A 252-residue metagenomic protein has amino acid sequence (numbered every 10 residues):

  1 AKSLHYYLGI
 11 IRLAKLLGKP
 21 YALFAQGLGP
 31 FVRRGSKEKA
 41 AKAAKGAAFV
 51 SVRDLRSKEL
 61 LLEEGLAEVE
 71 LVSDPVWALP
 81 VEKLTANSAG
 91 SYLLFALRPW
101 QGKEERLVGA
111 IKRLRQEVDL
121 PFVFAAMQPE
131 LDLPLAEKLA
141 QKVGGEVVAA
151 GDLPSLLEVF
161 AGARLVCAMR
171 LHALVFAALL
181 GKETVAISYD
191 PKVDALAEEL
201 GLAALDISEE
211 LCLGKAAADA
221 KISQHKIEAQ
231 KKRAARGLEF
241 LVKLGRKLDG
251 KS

Functional and structural regions predicted by a protein language model:
A1-S252: Active-site anion-handling motifs in enzyme catalytic cores
